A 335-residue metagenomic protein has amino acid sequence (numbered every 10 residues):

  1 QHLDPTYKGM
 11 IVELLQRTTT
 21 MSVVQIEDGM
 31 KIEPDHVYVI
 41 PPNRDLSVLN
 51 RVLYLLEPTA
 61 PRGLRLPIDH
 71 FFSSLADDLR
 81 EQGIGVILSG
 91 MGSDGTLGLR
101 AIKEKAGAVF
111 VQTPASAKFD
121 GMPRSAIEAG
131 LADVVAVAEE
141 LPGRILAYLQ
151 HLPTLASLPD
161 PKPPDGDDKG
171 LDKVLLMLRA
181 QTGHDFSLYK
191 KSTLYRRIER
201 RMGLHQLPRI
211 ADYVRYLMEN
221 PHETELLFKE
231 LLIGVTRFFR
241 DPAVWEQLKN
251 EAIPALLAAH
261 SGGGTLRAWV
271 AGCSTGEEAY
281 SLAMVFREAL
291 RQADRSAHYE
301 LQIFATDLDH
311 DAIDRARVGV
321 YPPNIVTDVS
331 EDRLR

Functional and structural regions predicted by a protein language model:
Q1-L231, T236: Conserved acid/base catalytic micro-environments in cytosolic active-site loops
D77, P254-A258, E288-Q292: Conserved helix-loop functional segments at active or binding sites
S187, H205, D212-M218, L226-G263 (+2 more regions): Class I SAM-dependent methyltransferase Rossmann-like catalytic core, especially the SAM/SAH-binding loop
I198, L248, C273, A316: Conserved hydrophobic/aromatic pocket- or pore-lining residues that grip, position, or stack substrates in active sites
G264-R267, Q302: Residues that mark the start of a beta-strand
A271, Q292-R335: Extended basic-aromatic, gly/pro-enriched interface segments that bind polyanionic ligands
T275-D294: Conserved SAM-binding loop of SAM-dependent methyltransferases across substrates and taxa, primarily the Class I
